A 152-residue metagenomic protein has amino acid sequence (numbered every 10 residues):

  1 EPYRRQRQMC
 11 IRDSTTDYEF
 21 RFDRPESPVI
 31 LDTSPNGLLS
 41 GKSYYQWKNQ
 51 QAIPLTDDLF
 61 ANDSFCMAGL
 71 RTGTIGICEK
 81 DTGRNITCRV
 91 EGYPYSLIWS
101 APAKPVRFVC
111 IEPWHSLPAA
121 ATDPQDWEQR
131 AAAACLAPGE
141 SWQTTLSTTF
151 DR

Functional and structural regions predicted by a protein language model:
E1-I11: Single conserved hydrophobic/aromatic residue that forms the stacking wall/gate of nucleotide- or nucleobase-binding
R12, N49-R130: Acidic/His-leaning functional-site neighborhoods
S14-Y18, F22-R24: Basic, polyanion-binding surface patches
Y18, R84-T87, T144: Short beta-strand segments
R24, D32-P54: Anionic-ligand-binding alpha/beta catalytic cores of soluble enzymes and soluble regulatory domains that recognize
A134-D151: Short Pro-Gly-centered flexible turn/kink motifs
